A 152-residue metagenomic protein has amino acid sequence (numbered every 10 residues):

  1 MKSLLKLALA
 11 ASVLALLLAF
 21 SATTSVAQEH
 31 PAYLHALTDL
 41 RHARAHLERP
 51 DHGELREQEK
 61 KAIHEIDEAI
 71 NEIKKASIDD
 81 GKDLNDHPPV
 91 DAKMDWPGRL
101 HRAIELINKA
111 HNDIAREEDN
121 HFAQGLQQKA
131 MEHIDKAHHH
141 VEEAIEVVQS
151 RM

Functional and structural regions predicted by a protein language model:
M1-L5: N-terminal secretory signal peptides that target proteins for export/translocation
A8-S21: Bacterial N-terminal signal peptides
T24-M152: Long, charged/polar, soluble alpha-helical segments
